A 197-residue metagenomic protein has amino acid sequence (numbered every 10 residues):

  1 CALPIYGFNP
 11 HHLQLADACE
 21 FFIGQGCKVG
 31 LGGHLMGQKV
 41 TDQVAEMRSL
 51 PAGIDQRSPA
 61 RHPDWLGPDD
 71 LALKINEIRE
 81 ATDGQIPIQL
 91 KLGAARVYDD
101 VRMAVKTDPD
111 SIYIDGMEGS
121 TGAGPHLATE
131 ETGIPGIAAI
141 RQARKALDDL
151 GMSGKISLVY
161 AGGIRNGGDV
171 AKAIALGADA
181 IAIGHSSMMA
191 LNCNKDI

Functional and structural regions predicted by a protein language model:
Y6-H12, V101: A generic local secondary-structure boundary/capping motif
F8, F21-F22, Y98: Phenylalanine-focused residue identity feature
H11-A16, V105-K106: Acidic (Asp/Glu)-rich catalytic clusters
L15-A52, G177, S187-M189, K195: Mobile "lid/hinge" segments at catalytic clefts and subdomain interfaces of large enzymes
A16, G33-Q43, R48-P51, A60-D69 (+2 more regions): Signature of multi-pass transmembrane helix bundles
H62-I197: Glycine-rich phosphate/ribose-binding loops and adjacent secondary-structure elements that form binding surfaces
